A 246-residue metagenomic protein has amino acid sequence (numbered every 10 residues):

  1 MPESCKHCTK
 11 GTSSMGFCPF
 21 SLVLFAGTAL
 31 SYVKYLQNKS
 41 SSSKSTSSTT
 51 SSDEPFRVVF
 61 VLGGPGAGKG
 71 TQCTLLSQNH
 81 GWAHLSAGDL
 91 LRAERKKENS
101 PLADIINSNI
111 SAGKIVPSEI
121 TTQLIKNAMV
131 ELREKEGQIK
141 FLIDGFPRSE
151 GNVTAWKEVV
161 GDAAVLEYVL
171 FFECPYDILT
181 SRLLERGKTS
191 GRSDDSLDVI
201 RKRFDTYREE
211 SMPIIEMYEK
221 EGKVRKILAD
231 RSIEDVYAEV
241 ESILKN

Functional and structural regions predicted by a protein language model:
P2-N246: Glycine-rich phosphate-binding loop of ATP-dependent small-molecule kinases
